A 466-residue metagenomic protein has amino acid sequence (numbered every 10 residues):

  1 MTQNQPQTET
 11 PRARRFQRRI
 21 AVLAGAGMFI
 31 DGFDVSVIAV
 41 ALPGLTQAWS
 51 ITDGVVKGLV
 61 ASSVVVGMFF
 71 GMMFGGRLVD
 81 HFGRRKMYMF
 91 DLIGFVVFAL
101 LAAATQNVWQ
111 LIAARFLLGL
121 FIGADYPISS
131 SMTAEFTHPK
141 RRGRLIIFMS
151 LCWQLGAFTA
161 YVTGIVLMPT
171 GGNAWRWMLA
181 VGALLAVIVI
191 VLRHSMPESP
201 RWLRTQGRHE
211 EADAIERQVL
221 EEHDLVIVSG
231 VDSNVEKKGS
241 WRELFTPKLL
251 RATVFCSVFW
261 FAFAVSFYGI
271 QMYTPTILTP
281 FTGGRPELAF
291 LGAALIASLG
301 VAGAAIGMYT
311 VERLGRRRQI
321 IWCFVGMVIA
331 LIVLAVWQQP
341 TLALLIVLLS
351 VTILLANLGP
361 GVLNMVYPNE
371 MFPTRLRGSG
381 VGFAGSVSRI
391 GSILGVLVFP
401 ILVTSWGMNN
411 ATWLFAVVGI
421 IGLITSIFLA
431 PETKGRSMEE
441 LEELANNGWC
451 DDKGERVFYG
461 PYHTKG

Functional and structural regions predicted by a protein language model:
M1-G466: Transmembrane-helix signature of 12-pass secondary carriers
